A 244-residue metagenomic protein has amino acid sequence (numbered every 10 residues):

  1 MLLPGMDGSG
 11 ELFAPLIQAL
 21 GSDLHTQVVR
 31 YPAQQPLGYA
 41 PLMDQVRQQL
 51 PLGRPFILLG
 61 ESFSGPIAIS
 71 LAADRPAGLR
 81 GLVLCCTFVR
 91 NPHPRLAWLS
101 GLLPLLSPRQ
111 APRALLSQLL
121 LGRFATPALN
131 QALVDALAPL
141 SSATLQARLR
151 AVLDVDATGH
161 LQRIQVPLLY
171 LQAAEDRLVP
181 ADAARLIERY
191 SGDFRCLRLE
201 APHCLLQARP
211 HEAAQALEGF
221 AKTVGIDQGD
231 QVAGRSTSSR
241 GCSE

Functional and structural regions predicted by a protein language model:
M1-P36: Conserved HGGG/HGGXW glycine-rich cap/lid loop of the alpha/beta-hydrolase fold
P15, V166, P180-E188: Short alpha-helix in the alpha/beta-hydrolase fold that links the catalytic acid
Y39, A73, G78-R109: Flexible "cap/lid" loop of the alpha/beta hydrolase fold
G60-S64, A68: Gly/Ala-rich beta-loop-alpha elbow adjacent to hydrolase catalytic centers
Q110-Q162: Conserved alpha/beta-hydrolase catalytic His-Asp/Glu region
I164, Y170-Q172: Short beta-strand/loop motif that positions the catalytic acidic residue of the alpha/beta-hydrolase fold
E175-V179, C204: Acidic catalytic loop of the alpha/beta-hydrolase fold
A201-A214: Catalytic histidine-centered segment of alpha/beta-hydrolase-like enzymes
